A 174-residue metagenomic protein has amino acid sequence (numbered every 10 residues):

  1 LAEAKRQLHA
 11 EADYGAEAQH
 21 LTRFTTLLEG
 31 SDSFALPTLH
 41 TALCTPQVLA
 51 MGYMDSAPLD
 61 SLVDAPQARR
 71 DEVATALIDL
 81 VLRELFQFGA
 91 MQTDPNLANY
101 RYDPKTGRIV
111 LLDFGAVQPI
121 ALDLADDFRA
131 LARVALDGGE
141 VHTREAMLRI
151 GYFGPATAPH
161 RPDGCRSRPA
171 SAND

Functional and structural regions predicted by a protein language model:
L1-D60, Q87-F88, Q92: Conserved ATP-binding subdomain of kinase catalytic cores across diverse folds
A2-A4, T45, M54-A76, D103-D174: Helix-rich C-lobe and terminal helical cap/extension of kinase-like folds
F24-G30, A65-T93: Conserved kinase catalytic-core helix
T93-P95, L112: Single, functionally critical "micro-switch" positions that shape active/binding sites and transmembrane helices
A98-Y102: Hydrophobic residue at the +6 position relative to the catalytic HRD Asp in the kinase catalytic loop
